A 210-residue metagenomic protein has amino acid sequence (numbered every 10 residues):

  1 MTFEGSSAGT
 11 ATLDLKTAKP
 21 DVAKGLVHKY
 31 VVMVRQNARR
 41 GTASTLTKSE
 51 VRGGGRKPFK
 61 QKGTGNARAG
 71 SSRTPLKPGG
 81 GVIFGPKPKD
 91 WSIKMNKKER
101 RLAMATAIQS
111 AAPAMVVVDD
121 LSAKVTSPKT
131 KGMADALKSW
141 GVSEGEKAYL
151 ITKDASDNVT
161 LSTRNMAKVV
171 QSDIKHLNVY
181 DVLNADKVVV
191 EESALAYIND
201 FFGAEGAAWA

Functional and structural regions predicted by a protein language model:
M1-R40, G85-A210: Extended polybasic, low-complexity segments that bind anionic RNA or targeting/receptor surfaces
T42-K48: Short coil/turn segments at secondary-structure boundaries
K48-F84: Glycine/serine-rich anion-binding loops at beta->alpha junctions that coordinate negatively charged ligand groups
